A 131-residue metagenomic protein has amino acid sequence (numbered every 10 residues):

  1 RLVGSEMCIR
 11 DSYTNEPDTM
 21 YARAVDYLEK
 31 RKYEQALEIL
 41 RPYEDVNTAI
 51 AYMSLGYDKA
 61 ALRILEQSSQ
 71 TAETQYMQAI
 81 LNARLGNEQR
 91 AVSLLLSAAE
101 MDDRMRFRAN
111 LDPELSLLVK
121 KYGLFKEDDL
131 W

Functional and structural regions predicted by a protein language model:
R1-G4, C8-D11: Single conserved hydrophobic/aromatic residue that forms the stacking wall/gate of nucleotide- or nucleobase-binding
R10-Y13, E34: Flexible helix-coil transition and linker loops at the boundaries of alpha-helical arrays
T14-P17, I50-D58, N82-R84, R104-F125: TPR/TPR-like alpha-solenoid helical repeat scaffolds
D18-E29, Y33-G86: Alpha-helical adaptor scaffolds
V25, K32, M101, F107-L111: Non-membrane alpha-helical secondary structure
R41-V46, S69-Q70, A83-F107, G123: TPR/TPR-like (Sel1-like) alpha-helical repeat modules
